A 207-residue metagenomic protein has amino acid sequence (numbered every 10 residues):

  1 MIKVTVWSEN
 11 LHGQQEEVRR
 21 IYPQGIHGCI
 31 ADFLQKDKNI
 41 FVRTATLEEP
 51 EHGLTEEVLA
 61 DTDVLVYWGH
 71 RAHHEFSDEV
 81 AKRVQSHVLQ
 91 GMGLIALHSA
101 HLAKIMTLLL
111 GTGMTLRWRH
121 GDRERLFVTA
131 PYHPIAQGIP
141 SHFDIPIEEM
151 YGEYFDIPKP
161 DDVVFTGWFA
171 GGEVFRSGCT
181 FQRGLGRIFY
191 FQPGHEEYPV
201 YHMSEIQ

Functional and structural regions predicted by a protein language model:
M1-D61: Aromatic-Pro/Gly-enriched surface loop or interdomain linker that acts as a lid/target-recognition segment
T5-V6, T44, V64-W68, G93-L97 (+1 more regions): Structural recognition of the beta-strand scaffold that forms the well-ordered cores of secreted hydrolase catalytic
E9, G69-H70, G194: Cell-envelope and extracellular/periplasmic
V18, E197-I206: A short acidic/glycine-rich loop-to-helix N-cap element
I26, V80, E205-I206: Stable alpha-helical elements in mature extracytoplasmic
F41-R43, A60, L116-Q192: Catalytic beta-strand/loop cores that center a nucleophilic Ser/Cys/Thr and support acyl-enzyme chemistry
E48-T55, A72-S77, A170-G171: Acidic-and-aromatic substrate-binding clefts and catalytic sites of carbohydrate-active enzymes
R71-G138: A glycine-rich, often tryptophan-bearing local segment used as a flexible ligand/cofactor-contacting loop or short
